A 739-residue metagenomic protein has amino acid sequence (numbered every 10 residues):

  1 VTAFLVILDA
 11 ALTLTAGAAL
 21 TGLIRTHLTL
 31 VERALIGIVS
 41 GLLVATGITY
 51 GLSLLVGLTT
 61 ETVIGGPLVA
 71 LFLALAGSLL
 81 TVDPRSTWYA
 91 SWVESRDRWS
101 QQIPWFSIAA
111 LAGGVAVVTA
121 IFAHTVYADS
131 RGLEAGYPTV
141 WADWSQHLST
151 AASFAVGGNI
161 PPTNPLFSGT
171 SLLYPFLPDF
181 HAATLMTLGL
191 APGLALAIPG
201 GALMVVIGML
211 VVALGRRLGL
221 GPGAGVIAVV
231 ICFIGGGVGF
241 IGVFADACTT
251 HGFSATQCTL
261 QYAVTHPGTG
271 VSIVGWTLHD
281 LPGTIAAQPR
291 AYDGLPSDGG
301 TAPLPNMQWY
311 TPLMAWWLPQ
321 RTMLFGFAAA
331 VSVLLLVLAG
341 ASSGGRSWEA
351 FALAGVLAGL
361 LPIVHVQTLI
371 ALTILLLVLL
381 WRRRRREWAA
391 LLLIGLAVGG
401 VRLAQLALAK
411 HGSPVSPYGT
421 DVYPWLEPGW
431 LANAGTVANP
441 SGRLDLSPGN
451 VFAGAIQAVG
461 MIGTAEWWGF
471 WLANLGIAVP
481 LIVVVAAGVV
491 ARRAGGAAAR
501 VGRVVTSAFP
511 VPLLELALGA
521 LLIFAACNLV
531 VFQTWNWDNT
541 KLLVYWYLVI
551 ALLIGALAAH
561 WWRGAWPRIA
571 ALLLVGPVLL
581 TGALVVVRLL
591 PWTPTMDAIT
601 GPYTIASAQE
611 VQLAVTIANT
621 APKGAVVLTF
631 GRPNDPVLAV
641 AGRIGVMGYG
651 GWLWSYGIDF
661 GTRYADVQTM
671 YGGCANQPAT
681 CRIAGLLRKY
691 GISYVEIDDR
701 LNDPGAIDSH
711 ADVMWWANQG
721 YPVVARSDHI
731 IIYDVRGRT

Functional and structural regions predicted by a protein language model:
V1-S100: Membrane-embedded, hydrophobic transmembrane alpha-helices
T2-A16, P104-V115, N306, P319-S332 (+4 more regions): Alpha-helical transmembrane segments at the extracellular/periplasmic loop-to-helix junctions of multi-pass membrane
T60, I64-S130, G219-V229, T739: Start-transfer (signal-anchor) and selected internal transmembrane alpha helices of multi-pass inner/ER membrane
T87-I103, A339-A350, R383-A390, I482-L521 (+1 more regions): Membrane-interface helix-loop-helix junctions at transmembrane boundaries of multi-pass membrane enzymes, predominantly
G114-A329, V366, T600-T604: Active-site lumenal/periplasmic loops and adjacent helix-entry segments of GT-C-fold, multi-pass membrane
I227, R384, A389-G400, A499-T506 (+1 more regions): Signature aromatic-anchored transmembrane alpha helix within multi-pass, membrane-resident enzymes that catalyze glycan
M314-W316, E349-V364, L377: Membrane-interface alpha helices of multi-pass inner-membrane proteins
W562-T739: Extracytoplasmic
